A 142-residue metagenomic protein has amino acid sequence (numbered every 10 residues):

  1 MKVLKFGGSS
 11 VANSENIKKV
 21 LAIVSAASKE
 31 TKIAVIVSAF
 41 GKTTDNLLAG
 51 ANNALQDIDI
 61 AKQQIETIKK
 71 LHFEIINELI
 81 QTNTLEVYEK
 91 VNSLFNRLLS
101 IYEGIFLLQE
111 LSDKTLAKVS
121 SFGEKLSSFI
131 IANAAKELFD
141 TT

Functional and structural regions predicted by a protein language model:
M1-T142: Nucleotide/pyrophosphate-binding catalytic subdomain
